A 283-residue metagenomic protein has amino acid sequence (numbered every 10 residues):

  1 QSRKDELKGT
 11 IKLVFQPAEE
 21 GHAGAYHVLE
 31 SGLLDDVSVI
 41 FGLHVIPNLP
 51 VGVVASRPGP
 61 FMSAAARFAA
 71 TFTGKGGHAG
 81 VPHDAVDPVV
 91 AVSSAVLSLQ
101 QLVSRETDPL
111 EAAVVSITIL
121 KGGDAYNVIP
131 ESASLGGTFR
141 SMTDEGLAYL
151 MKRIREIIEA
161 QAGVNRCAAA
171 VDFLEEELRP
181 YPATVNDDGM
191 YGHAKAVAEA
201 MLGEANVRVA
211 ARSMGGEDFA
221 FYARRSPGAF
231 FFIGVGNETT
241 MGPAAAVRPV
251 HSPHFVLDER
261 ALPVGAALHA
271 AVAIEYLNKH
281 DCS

Functional and structural regions predicted by a protein language model:
Q1-S2, L277: Structural signal for the C-terminal ends of transmembrane alpha-helices and the immediately following loop
R3-P130, E217: Histidine/acidic-residue-rich, glycine-tolerant segments that coordinate divalent metal ions
V90-S283: Metal-dependent amide/peptide-bond hydrolase catalytic core, centered on the "pita-bread" metallohydrolase fold
